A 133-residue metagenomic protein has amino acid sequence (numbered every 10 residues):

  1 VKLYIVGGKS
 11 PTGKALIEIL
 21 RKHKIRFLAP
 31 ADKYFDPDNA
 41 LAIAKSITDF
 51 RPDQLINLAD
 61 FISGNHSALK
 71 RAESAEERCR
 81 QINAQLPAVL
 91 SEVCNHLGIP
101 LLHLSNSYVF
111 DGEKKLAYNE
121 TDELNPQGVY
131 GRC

Functional and structural regions predicted by a protein language model:
V1-H23: N-terminal Rossmann NAD(P)H-binding glycine-rich loop of SDR-like oxidoreductase domains
V6, P30, L55-A59, L101-S107: SDR active-site strand-loop-helix element
R21, I25-K45, D60: Adenosine-cofactor binding site in Rossmann-like domains, unifying the SAM/SAH pocket of S-adenosylmethionine-dependent
H23, F50, V93-L97: Helix C-cap/helix->beta junction micro-motif
A40-I82: NAD(P)H-binding glycine-rich loop region in Rossmannoid oxidoreductase-like domains and their noncatalytic homologs
G64, H103-A117, V129: Conserved catalytic-site region of short-chain dehydrogenase/reductase
K70-L102: NAD(P)-cofactor binding segment of oxidoreductase domains
N125-C133: Active-site Tyr-X1-5-Lys
